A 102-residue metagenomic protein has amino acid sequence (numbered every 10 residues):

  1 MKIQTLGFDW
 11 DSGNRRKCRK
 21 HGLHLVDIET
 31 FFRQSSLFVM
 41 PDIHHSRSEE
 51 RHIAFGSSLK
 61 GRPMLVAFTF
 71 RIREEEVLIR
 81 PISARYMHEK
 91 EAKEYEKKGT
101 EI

Functional and structural regions predicted by a protein language model:
M1-I102: Ribonuclease/tRNase effector modules and their secretory precursors
